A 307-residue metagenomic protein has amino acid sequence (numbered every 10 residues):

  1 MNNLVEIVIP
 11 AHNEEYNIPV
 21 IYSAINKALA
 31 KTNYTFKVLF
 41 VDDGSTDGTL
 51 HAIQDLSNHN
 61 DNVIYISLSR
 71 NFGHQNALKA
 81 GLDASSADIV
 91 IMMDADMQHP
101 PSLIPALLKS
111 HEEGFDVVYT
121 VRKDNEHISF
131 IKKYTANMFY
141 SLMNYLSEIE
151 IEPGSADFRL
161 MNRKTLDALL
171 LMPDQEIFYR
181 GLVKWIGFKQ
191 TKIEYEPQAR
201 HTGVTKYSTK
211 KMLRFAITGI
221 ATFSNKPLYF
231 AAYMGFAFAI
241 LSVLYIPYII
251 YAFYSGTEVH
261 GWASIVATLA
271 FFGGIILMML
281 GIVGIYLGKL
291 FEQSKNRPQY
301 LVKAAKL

Functional and structural regions predicted by a protein language model:
M1-I128: Structured catalytic core of nucleotide-sugar glycosyltransferases
I25, G81, D96, V118 (+6 more regions): Residue-level signature of catalytic and energy-coupling elements of molecular machines, predominantly ATP/GTP-dependent
V38, A52, N62, L68 (+13 more regions): Residue-level recognition of specific faces of alpha-helices
N58, D83, K109, E113 (+6 more regions): Solvent-exposed polar/charged
L68-R70, H74-A84, P101-Y179, Q198-I217: Acceptor/aglycone-binding surface of glycosyltransferases and processive sugar-polymer synthases
F178-L307: Hydrophobic helical membrane-anchoring modules
